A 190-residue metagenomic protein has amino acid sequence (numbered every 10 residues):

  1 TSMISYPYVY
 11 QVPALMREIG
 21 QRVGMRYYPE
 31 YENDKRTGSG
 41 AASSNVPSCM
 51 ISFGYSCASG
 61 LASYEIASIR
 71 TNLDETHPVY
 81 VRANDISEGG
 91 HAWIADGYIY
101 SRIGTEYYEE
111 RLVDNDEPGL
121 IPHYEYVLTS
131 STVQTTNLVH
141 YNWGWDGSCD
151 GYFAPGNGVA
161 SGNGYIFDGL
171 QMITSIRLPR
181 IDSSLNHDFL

Functional and structural regions predicted by a protein language model:
T1-L61: Cysteine-nucleophile protease catalytic domains, especially the papain-like/related folds used in DUB/UBL proteases
Y8-Q11, A62, D74, E117 (+2 more regions): Serine/threonine-rich low-complexity intrinsically disordered regions
P13-E30, I69-E75, N163-G164, D168-R177: Short, Φ-rich (hydrophobic/aromatic) sequence segments
M25-E30, D34-R36, Y64-I66, D85-G89 (+2 more regions): Solvent-exposed loop/turn segments at secondary-structure junctions within structured extracellular/periplasmic domains
M50, A95, Y141: Terminal peptide-recognition signature
F53-T136: Active-site-adjacent substructure of cysteine-protease-like catalytic cores
I99-L190: Cys-His-centered catalytic/binding microenvironment captured across papain-like cysteine peptidases and homologous
